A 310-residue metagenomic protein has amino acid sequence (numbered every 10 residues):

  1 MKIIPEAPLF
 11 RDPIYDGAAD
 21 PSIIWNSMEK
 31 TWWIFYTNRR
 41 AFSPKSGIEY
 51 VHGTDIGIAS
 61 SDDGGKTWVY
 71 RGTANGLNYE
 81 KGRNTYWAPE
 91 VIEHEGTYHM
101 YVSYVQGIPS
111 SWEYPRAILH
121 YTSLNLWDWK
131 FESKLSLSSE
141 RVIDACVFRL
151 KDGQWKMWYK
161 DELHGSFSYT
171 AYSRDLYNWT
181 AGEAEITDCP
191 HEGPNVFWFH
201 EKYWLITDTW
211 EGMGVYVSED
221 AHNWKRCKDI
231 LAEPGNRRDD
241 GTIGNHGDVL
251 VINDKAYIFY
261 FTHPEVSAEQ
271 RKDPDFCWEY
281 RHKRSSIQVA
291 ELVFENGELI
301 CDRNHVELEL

Functional and structural regions predicted by a protein language model:
M1-L310: Carbohydrate-active catalytic/glycan-binding domains of CAZyme proteins, especially the secreted or lumenal ectodomains
